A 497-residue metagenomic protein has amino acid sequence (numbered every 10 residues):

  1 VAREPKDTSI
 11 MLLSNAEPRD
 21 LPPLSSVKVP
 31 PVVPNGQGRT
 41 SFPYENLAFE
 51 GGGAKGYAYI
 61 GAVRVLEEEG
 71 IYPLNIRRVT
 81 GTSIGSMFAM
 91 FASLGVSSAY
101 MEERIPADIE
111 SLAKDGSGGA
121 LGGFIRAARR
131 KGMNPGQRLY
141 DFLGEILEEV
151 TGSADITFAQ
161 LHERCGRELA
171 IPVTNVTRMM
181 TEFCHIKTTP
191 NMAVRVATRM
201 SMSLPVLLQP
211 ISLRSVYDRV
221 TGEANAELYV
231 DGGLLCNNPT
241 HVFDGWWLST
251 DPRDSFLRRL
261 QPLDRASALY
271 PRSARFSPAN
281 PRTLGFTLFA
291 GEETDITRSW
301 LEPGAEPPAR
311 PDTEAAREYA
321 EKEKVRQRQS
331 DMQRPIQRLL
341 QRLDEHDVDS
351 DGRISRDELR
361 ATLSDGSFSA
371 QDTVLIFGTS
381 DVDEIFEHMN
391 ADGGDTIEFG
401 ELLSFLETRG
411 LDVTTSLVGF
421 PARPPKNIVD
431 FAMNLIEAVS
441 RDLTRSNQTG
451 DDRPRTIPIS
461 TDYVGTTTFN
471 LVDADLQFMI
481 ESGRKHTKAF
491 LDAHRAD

Functional and structural regions predicted by a protein language model:
A2-K6, L12, C236, L288-A290 (+2 more regions): C-terminal helical/tail subdomains of lipid-metabolizing enzymes
L13-N35, T40-A48, G53-E149, T181 (+9 more regions): Patatin-like phospholipase
N46-A48, R78-T82, L169-P172, Y229-G232 (+2 more regions): Extended hydrophobic secondary-structure segments that form protein cores and membrane-embedded regions
S117-L121, D155-L161, Q209-S215: Short coil/turn segments at secondary-structure boundaries
Y140-I171, E182: Active-site periphery "cap/insert" segments of enzyme catalytic domains
H162-R258, A316-Q327, T461: Active-site gating loop/helix substructures
H241, G245-W246, R259, A268-P271 (+2 more regions): Eukaryote-biased recognition of electropositive, low-complexity segments and basic polyanion/acidic-motif-binding
D251-R275: Intrinsically disordered, low-complexity domain-flanking/linker segments in eukaryotic proteins, enriched
